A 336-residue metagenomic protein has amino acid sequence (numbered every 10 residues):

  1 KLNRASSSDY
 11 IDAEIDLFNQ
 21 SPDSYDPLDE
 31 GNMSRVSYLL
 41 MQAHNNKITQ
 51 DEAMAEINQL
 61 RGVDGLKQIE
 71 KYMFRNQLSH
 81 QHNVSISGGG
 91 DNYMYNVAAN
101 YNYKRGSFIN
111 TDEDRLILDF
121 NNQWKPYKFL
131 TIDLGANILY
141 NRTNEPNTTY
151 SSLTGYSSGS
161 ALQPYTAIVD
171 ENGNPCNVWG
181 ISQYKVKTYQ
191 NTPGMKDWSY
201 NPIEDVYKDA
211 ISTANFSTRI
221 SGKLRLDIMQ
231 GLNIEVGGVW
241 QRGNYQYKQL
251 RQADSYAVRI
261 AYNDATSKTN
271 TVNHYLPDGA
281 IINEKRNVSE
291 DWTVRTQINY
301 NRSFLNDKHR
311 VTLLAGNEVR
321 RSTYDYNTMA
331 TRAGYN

Functional and structural regions predicted by a protein language model:
K1-G65, N76, G106-T111, D119-S217 (+2 more regions): Surface-exposed loop/interface segments of Gram-negative outer-membrane beta-barrel transport/assembly proteins
Y72-N76, I86-G90: Outer-membrane beta-barrel initiation region
S79, N83, K104-G106: Conserved interaction-surface patches within small, structured recognition/assembly domains
Q81-N83, E113-D119: Transmembrane beta-barrel architecture of outer membranes
G88-G90, Y101, W124, L224-L226 (+1 more regions): Residue-level signature of outer-membrane beta-barrel architecture
S221, L226, W240-R242: Alpha-helical support elements that line or immediately flank enzyme active sites and cofactor-binding pockets
